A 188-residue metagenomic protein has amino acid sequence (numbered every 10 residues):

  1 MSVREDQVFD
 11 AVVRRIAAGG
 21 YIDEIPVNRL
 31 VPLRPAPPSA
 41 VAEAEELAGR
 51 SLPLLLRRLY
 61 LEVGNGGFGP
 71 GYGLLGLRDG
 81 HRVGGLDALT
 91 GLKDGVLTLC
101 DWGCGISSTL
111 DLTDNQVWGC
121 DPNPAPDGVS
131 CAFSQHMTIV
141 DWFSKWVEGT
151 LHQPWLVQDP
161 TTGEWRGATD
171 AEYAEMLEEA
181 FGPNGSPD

Functional and structural regions predicted by a protein language model:
M1-S107, A180-D188: A surface-exposed partner-binding patch
L30-P35, S134, T138, W165-G167 (+1 more regions): Glycine-rich, flexible loop segments associated with nucleotide phosphate handling
R82-G91, W118, T161-A168: Short flexible/disordered coil segments
W102, T113, D159: Acidic surface patches and DE-rich sequence motifs
I106-D141: Segments surrounding the PLD/"HKD" phosphodiesterase catalytic module and close analogs
A132-R166: A short, charged
G163-D188: Charge-dense, low-complexity intrinsically disordered regions
